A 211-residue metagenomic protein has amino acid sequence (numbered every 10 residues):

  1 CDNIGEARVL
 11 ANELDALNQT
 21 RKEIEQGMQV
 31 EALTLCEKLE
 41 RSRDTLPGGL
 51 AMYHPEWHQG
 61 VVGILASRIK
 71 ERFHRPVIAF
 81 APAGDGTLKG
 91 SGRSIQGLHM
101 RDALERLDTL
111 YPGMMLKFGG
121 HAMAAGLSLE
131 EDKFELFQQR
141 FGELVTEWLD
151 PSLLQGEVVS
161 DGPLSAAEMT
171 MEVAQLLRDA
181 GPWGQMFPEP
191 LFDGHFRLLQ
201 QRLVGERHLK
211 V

Functional and structural regions predicted by a protein language model:
C1-D132, L203: Hydrophobic helix-and-loop "lid/oligomerization" segment in the mid-to-C-terminal part of catalytic domains
V62-G63, Q138, M171-A174: Conserved strand-to-helix beginnings and helix N-cap segments that scaffold or border functional pockets
L104-L107, Q138-V145: Short amphipathic alpha-helices in soluble, non-transmembrane regions that often serve as interface/regulatory elements
L110-M115, E143-D150: A common structural junction motif
L127-S128, G142, P163-S165: Sliding clamp-binding short linear motifs that recruit DNA-associated proteins to replication/repair hubs
K133-F137: OB-fold single-stranded nucleic acid-binding module
T146-V211: A contiguous loop/helix-start segment that scaffolds small-molecule binding in enzyme catalytic cores
